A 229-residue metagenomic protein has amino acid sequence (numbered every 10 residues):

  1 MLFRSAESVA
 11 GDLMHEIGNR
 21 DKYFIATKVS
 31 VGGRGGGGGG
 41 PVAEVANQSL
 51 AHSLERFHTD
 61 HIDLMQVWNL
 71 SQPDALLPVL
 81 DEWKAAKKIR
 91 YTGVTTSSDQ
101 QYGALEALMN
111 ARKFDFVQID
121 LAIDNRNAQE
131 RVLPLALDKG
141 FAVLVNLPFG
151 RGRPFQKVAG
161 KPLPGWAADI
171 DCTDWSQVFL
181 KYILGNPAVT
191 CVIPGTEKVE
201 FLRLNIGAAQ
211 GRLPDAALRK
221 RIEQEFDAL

Functional and structural regions predicted by a protein language model:
M1-L2: Short, small-residue-biased leader/transition segments that mark boundaries at the very start of proteins
E7-S8, Y102-G103, F155-Q156: Short Asp/Glu-rich motifs
E7-T27, D81-K88: Alpha-helix-loop-beta-strand connector modules within alpha/beta enzyme cores
A10-L13, L80, A104-L108, A136 (+1 more regions): Hydrophobic packing residues within well-ordered alpha-helices of enzyme cores
I25-T27, V94, V145, P194: Structural beta-sheet core signal
V31-Q118, A122-N127, R131, D138-L144 (+1 more regions): Glycine/proline-rich, positively charged, aromatic-decorated active-site loop/lid region on the catalytic face
K113-F116, R131-L229: Structured C-terminal cap/extension of enzyme domains
